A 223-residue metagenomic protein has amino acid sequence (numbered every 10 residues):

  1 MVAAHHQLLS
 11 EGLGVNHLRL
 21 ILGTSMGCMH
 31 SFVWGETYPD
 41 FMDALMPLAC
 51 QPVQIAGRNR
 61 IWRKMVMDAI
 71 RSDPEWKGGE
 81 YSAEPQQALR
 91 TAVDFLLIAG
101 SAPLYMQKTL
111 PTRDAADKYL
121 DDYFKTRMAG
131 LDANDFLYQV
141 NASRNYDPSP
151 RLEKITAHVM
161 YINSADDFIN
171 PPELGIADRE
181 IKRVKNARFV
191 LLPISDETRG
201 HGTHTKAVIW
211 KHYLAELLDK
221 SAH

Functional and structural regions predicted by a protein language model:
M1-L20, M29, P39: Conserved acidic catalytic loop of the alpha/beta-hydrolase fold
I21-G23, L48: Short beta-strand immediately N-terminal to the catalytic nucleophile in serine-hydrolase-like folds
C28-P39, L45: Short glycine-enriched nucleophile-adjacent loop and the immediately C-terminal alpha-helix near the catalytic center
F41-T126: Alpha/beta-hydrolase-fold enzymes
D135-R151: Active-site nucleophile elbow and catalytic-triad environment of alpha/beta-hydrolase enzymes
I155, Y161-N163: Short beta-strand/loop motif that positions the catalytic acidic residue of the alpha/beta-hydrolase fold
F168-I176: Conserved alpha/beta-hydrolase "acid-adjacent" motif
R179, V184-H223: Catalytic active-site module of serine/aspartate enzymes centered on a nucleophile-bearing elbow/loop
